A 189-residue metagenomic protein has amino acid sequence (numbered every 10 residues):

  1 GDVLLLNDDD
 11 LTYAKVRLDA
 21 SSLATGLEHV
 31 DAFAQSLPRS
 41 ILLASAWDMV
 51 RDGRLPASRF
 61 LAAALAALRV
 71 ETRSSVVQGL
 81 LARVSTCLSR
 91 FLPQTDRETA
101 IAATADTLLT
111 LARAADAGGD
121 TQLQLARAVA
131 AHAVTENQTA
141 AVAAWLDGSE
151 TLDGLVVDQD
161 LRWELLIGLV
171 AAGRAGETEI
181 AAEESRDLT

Functional and structural regions predicted by a protein language model:
G1-T189: Non-catalytic accessory/interaction domains
